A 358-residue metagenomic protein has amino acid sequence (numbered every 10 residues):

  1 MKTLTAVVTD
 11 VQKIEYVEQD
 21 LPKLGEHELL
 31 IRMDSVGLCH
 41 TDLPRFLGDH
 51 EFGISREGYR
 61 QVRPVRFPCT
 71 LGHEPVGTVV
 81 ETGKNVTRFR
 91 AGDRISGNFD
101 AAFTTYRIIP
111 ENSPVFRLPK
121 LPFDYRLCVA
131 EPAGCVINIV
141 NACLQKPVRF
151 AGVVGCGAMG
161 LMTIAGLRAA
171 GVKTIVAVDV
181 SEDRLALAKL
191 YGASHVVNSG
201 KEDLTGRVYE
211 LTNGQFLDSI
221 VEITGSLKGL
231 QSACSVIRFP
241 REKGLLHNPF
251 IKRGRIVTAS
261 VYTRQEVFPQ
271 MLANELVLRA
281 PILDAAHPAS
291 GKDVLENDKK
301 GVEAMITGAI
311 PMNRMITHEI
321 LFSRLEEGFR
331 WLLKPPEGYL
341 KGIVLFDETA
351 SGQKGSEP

Functional and structural regions predicted by a protein language model:
K2, T263-I316, E327: C-terminal substrate-binding/catalytic core of Rossmann-like NAD(P)-dependent dehydrogenases/reductases
P22-G37, D49-A101, P119: Glycine-rich beta-strand-centered segment in the early N-terminal region that forms part of a ligand/cofactor-binding
D49, S181, Y262: Residues in the short beta-alpha loop(s) of Rossmann-like NAD(P)-binding domains
Y59-H73, I95-V154: NAD(P)H dinucleotide-binding glycine-rich loop of Rossmann-like/cofactor-binding domains, especially the beta1-alpha1
A102-T105, V180-L187, Q265-A273: Short, glycine/polar-rich helix-capping loops at beta-to-alpha or helix-loop-helix junctions that flank or form
R126-E202, G206: Mid-domain Rossmann-like dinucleotide-binding core that forms the NAD(H)/NADP(H) cofactor-binding site
C143-P147, Y191-I282, S351: Glycine-rich cofactor phosphate-binding loops and adjacent beta1-alpha1 units of small-molecule cofactor enzyme domains
G214, P240-V261, E303, G308-I316 (+1 more regions): C-terminal capping/lid region of NAD(P)-dependent oxidoreductase domains
